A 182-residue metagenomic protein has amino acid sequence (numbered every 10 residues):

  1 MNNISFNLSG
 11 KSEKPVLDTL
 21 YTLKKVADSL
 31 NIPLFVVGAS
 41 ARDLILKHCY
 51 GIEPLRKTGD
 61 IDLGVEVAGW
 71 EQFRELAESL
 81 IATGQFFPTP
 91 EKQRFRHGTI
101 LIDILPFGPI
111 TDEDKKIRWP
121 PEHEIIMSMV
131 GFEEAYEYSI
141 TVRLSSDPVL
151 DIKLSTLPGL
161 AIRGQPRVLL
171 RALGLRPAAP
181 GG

Functional and structural regions predicted by a protein language model:
M1-G182: Compositionally biased terminal segments of proteins
